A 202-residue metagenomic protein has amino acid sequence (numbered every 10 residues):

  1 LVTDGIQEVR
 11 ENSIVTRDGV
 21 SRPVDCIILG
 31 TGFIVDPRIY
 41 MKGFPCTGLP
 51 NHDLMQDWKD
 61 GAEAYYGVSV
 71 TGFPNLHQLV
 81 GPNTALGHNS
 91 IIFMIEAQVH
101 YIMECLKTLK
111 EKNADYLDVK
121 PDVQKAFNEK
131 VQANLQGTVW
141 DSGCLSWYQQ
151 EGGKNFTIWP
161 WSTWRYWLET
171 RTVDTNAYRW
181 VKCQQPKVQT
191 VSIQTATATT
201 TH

Functional and structural regions predicted by a protein language model:
L1-G5, D36, Y40, Q56 (+1 more regions): Acidic/polar loop patches that form or flank catalytic/metal-binding clefts of enzymes that bind anionic ligands
L1-R17: A conserved short coil-to-beta-strand element within the FAD-binding core of flavoproteins
N12, D25-C26, I39: Ligand-binding pocket scaffold of soluble enzyme catalytic domains
I14-V15, C46, W147: Short polybasic amphipathic segments
R17-C26, G30: Core beta-strand elements of the Rossmann-like FAD/NAD(P) dinucleotide-binding domain in flavoenzyme oxidoreductases
G19, P50-D53, G153: Detector for glycine-centered tight turns/loop "hinges" at secondary-structure junctions
I34-T84: Glycine-rich loop(s) and the adjacent beta-strand/alpha-helix scaffold that form part
A64, N75-H202: C-terminal, flexible cofactor-proximal segment of oxidoreductases
